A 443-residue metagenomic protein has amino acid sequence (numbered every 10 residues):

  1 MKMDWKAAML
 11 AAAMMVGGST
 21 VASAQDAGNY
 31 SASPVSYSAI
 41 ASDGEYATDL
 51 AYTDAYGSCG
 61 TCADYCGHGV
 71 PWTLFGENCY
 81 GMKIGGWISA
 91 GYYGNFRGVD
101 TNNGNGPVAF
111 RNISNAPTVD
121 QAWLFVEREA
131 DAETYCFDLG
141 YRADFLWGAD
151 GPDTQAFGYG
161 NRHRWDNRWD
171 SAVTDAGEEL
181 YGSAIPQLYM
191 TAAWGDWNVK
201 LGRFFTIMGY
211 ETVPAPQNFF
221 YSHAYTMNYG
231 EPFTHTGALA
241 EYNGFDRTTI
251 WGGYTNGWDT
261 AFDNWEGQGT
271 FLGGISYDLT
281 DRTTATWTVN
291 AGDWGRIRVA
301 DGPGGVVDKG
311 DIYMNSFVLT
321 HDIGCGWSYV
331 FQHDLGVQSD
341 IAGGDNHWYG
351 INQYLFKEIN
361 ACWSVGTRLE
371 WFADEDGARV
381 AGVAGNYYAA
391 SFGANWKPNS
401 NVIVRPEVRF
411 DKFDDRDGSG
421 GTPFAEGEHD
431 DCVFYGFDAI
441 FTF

Functional and structural regions predicted by a protein language model:
K2-N102, V108: N-terminal periplasmic/intermembrane-space "pro-region" immediately following the signal or transit peptide
G60-T61, Y65-I84, R97, A130-L139 (+6 more regions): Short loop/turn motifs that connect adjacent beta-strands in outer-membrane beta-barrel proteins
F75, F125-E129, M190-A193, L239-E241 (+6 more regions): Transmembrane beta-barrel domains of outer membrane proteins
K83, A109-A149: Glycine- and aromatic-enriched membrane insertion/assembly motifs of diderm outer-membrane and organelle channel
A90-G98, Q121-W123, A130, F145-G151 (+8 more regions): Transmembrane beta-strands of outer-membrane beta-barrel pores
R97-S114, P152-Y189, A193-S276, T286-D293 (+1 more regions): Surface-exposed coil loops of outer-membrane beta-barrel proteins
V108-R111, G151-T154, D166-D170, T174-E178 (+2 more regions): Outer-membrane beta-barrel pore domains
D120-L124, S183-M190, W197, T234-A238 (+6 more regions): Hydrophobic, lipid-facing positions within transmembrane beta-strands of outer-membrane proteins
